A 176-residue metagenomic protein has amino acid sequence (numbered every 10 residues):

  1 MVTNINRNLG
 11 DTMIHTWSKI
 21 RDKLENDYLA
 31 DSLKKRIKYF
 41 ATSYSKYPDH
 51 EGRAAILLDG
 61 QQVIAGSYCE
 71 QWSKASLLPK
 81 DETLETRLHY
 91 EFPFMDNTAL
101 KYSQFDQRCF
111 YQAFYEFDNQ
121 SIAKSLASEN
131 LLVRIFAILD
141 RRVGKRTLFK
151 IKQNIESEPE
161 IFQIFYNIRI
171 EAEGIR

Functional and structural regions predicted by a protein language model:
V2-R176: Alpha-helical scaffold segments
